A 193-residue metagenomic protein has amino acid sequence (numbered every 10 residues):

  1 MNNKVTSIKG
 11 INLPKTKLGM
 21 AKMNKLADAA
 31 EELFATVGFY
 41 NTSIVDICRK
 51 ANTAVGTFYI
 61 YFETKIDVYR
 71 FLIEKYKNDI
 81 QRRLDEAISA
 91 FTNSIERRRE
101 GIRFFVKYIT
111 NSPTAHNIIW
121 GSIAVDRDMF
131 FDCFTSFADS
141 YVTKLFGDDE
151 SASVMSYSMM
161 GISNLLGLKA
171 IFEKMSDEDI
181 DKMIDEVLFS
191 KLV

Functional and structural regions predicted by a protein language model:
M1-A21: N-terminal intrinsically disordered/low-complexity leader segments
M20-E32, N78, R83-D85, F130-D132: A short, Lys/Arg-enriched amphipathic alpha-helix from helix-turn-helix/homeodomain DNA-binding modules
K25, A29, L33-D67, F71: Helix-turn-helix
A29, L33, F104, Y108 (+2 more regions): Amphipathic alpha-helical interface segments
F62, Y69-D79, R83, I119 (+1 more regions): Alpha-helical DNA-contacting segments of helix-turn-helix folds
F71, D85-N111, D181: Hydrophobic alpha-helical connector segments
N78-Q81, E100, A124-Y157: Amphipathic alpha-helical packing segments from all-alpha helical-bundle domains
H116-G121, D128, L145-K191: Hydrophobic/aromatic-rich alpha-helical bundle segments in the mid-to-C-terminal region
